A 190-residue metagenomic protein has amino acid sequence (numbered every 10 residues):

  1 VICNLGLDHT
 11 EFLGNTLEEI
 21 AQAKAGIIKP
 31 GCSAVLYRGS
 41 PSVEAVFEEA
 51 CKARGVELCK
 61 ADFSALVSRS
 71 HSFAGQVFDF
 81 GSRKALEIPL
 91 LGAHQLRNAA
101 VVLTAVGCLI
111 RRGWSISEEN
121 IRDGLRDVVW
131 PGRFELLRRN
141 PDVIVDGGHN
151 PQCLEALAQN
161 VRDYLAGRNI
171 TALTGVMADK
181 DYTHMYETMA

Functional and structural regions predicted by a protein language model:
V1, L5-G6, E19, S82-A190: Nucleotide phosphate-binding/pyrophosphate-handling subdomain across enzymes that bind or process nucleotide phosphates
I2-A85, A99, L103-R122: Acidic, Mg2+-coordinating active-site environments of NTP-dependent enzymes
